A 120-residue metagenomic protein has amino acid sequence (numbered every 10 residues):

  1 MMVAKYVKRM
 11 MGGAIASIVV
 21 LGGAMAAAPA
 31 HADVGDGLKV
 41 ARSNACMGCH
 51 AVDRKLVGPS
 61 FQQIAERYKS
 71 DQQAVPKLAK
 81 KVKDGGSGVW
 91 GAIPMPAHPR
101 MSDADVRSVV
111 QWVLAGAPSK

Functional and structural regions predicted by a protein language model:
M1-R9: N-terminal secretory signal peptides that target proteins for export/translocation
G12-G13, S17-P29: C-terminal segment of classical bacterial N-terminal signal peptides
A26-A41, R67-K69: Electrostatic cytochrome c docking/interface patches
R42, E66-K69, K83-S87, Q111-P118: Sec-exported extracytoplasmic/periplasmic mature domains
N44-V52, V109: The canonical Cys-X-X-Cys-His
R54-E66, K81-S108: Axial heme c-ligation environment in periplasmic c-type cytochrome domains
R67-K77: Short microdomains enriched in Cys/His and/or Lys/Arg
